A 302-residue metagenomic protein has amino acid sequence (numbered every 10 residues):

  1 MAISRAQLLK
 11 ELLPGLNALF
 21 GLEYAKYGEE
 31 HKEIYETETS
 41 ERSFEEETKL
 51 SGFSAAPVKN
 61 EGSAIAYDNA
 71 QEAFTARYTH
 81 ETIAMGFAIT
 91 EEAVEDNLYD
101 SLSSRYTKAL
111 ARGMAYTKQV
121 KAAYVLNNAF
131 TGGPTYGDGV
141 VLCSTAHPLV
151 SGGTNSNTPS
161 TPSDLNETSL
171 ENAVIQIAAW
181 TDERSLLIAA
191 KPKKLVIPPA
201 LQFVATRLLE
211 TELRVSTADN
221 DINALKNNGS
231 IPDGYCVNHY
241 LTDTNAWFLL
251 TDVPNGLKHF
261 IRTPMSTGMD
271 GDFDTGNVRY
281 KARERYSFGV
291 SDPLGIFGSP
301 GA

Functional and structural regions predicted by a protein language model:
M1-Y27: N-terminal alpha-helical "arm" segments
A2-K10, V141-D182, A189-K194, A200-A302: Sequence/fold signature of self-assembling virion shell proteins
L22-I83: Assembly/oligomerization interface modules of large self-assembling protein complexes
T48, S54, T82, A93 (+6 more regions): Solvent-exposed, flexible loop/coil residues
T75, R184-S185: A generic local secondary-structure boundary/capping motif
T75-G133, L195, Y280-A282: Long, contiguous amphipathic alpha-helices that act as assembly "spine/axial" helices in icosahedral shell and virion
T79, L187-A189: Solvent-exposed alpha-helices and their adjacent loops that cap or buttress functional pockets in soluble metabolic
K118-T154, T158: Glycine-rich, mobile lid/loop segments that gate access to catalytic sites or pores
